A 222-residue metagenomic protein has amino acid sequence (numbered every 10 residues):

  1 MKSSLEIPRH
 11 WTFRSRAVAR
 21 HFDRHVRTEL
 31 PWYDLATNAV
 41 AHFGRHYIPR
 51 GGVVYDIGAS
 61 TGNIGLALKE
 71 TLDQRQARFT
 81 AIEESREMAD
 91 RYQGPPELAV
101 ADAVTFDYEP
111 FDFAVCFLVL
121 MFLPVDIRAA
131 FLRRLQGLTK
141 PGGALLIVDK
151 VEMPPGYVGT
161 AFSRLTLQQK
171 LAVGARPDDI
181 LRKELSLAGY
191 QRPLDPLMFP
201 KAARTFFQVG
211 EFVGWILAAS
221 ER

Functional and structural regions predicted by a protein language model:
I7-T12, R16-T37: Class I SAM-dependent methyltransferase Rossmann-like catalytic core, especially the SAM/SAH-binding loop
Y33-R50: Conserved alpha-helix/loop element of class I SAM-dependent methyltransferases that forms part of the SAM/SAH-binding
Y55, S60-V104: Class I SAM-dependent methyltransferase SAM/SAH-binding core
T105-E109: Short conserved loop adjoining the S-adenosyl-L-methionine
V115: A conserved beta-strand element that flanks and buttresses the S-adenosyl-L-methionine
A129-P141: A short glycine-rich, Lys/Arg-flanked "PGG" loop and its adjoining helix->strand segment in the class I
G142-K150: Conserved beta-strand signature within the Rossmann-like core of class I S-adenosyl-L-methionine
K150-F199: C-terminal alpha-helical "lid/dimerization" subdomain adjacent to the S-adenosyl-L-methionine
